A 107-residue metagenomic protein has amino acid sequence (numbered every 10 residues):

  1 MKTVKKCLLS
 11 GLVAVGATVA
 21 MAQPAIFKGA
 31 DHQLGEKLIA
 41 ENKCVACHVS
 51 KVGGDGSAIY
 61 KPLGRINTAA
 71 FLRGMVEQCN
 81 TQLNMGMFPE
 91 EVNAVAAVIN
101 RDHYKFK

Functional and structural regions predicted by a protein language model:
M1-G29, F106-K107: N-terminal export/targeting leaders of redox proteins
A20-I39, T81-N84: Electrostatic cytochrome c docking/interface patches
H32, L38-E41, G53, M87 (+1 more regions): Short sequence/structural segments immediately N-terminal
G35, E41-K51, V95: The canonical Cys-X-X-Cys-His
G56-P62: Short cysteine/histidine-rich zinc-coordinating motifs and their immediately flanking basic loops
F71-E91: Short Fe-S-cluster ligation motifs
M85-K107: C-terminal capping alpha-helices of c-type cytochrome domains
